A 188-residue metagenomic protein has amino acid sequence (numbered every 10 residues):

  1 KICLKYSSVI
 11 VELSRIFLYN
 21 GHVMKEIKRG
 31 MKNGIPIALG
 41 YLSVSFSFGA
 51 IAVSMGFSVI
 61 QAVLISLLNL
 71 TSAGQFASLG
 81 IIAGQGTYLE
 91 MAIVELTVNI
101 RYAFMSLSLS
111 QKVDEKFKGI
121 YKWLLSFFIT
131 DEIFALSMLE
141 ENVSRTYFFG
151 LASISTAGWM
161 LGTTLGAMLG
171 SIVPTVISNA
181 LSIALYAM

Functional and structural regions predicted by a protein language model:
Y6-N20: Short, positively charged and aromatic/hydrophobic N-terminal segments
M31-L42, A92, A152-T156: Entry/N-cap segments of selected transmembrane alpha helices and their immediately preceding amphipathic helices
I35-F48, N69-T71: The first (N-terminal) embedded transmembrane alpha-helix
F46-A50, L67, A77-S78, L136 (+2 more regions): Alpha-helical transmembrane segments of multipass membrane proteins
S54-M55, I60-Q61, I65-I100, I172: Membrane-interfacial helix-loop connectors
A92-I183: Helix-loop-helix junctions within the multi-pass membrane cores of secondary transporters/permeases
